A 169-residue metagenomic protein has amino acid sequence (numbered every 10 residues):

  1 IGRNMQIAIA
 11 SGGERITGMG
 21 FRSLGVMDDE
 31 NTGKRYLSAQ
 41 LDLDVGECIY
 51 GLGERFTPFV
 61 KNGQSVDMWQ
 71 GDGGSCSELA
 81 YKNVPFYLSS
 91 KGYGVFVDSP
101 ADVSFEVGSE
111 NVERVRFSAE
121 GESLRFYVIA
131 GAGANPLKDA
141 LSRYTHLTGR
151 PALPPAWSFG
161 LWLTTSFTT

Functional and structural regions predicted by a protein language model:
I1-P154, T164-S166: Catalytic and substrate-binding clefts that recognize carbohydrates or anionic sugar/phosphate headgroups
A156-G160: Structural preference for beta-strand elements that scaffold enzyme active sites
